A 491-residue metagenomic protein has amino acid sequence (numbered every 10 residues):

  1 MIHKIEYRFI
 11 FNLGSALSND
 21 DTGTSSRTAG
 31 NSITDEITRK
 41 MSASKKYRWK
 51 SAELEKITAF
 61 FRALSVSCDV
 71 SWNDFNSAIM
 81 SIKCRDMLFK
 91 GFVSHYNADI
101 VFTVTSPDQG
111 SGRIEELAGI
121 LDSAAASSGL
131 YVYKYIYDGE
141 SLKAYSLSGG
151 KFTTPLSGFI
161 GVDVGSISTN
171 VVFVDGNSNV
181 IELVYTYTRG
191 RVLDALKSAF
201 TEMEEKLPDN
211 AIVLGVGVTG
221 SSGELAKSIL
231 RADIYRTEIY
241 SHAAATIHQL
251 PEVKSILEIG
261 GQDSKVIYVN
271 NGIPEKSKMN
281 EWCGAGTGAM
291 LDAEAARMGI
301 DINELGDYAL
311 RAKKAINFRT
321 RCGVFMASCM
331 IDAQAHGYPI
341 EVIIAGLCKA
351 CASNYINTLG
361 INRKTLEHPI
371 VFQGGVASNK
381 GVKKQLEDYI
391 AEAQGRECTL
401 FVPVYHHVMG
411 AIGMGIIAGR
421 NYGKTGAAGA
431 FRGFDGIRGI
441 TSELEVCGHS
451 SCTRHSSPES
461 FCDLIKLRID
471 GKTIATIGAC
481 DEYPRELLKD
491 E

Functional and structural regions predicted by a protein language model:
P107-S128, A244, G288-A293, F401-I440: Glycine-rich phosphate-binding/hydrolytic loop that grips phosphoryl groups
L117, D138-P155, G223-G260, K265-K276 (+3 more regions): Conserved phosphate-binding catalytic cores of ATP/NTP-utilizing and phosphoryl-transfer enzymes
G119-F159, Y422-E491: Flexible inter-domain linker/hinge segments
Y137-L147, E202, G346-E367: Phosphate/ATP-binding catalytic cores across multiple sugar-kinase/actin-like superfamilies, primarily ASKHA
G150-G176, V253-V269, S457-R468: Gly/Thr-rich phosphate-binding beta-strand-loop-beta motif of the actin/hexokinase/Hsp70
G176, V184-T188, K206-I239, E275-K276: Short beta-strand-loop/turn "lid" adjacent to the catalytic site in phosphate-handling enzymes
V184, T188-L193, S198, N271-R311 (+1 more regions): Glycine-rich phosphate-binding loop plus the immediately following alpha-helix
T219-G223, R363-Y389, P403-H407: Glycine-rich phosphate-binding loops at beta-strand->alpha-helix junctions
